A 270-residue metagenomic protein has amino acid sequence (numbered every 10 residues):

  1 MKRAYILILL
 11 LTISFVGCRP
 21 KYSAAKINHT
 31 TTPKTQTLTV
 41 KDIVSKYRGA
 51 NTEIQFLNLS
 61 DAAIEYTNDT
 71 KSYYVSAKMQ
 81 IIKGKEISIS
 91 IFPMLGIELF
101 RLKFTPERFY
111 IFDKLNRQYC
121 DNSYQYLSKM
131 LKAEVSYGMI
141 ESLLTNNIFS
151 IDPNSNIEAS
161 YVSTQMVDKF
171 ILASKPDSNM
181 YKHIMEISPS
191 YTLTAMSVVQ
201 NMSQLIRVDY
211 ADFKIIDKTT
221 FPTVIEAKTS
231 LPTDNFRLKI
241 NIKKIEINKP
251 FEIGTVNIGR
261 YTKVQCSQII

Functional and structural regions predicted by a protein language model:
M1-A4, P20: Positively charged n-region of N-terminal signal peptides that target proteins for export
S14-G17: C-terminal motif of bacterial Sec signal peptides marking the signal peptidase cleavage site
R19-K71, Q268-I270: N-terminal leader/targeting segments and the immediate start of mature chains
P20, N156-K263, Q268: Gly/Pro-enriched, hydrophobic low-complexity segments that function as extracytoplasmic propeptides/linkers
N28-D42, N51-E53, N58, Q80-E86 (+4 more regions): The feature marks either
L57-D61, Y74-S76, I97, F104-P106 (+3 more regions): Extended beta-sheet lipid-handling architectures
E86-G138: An acidic-aromatic
L115-Y181, R260, I269: Flexible, processing/modification-adjacent segments and terminal tails in exported/periplasmic/extracellular proteins
